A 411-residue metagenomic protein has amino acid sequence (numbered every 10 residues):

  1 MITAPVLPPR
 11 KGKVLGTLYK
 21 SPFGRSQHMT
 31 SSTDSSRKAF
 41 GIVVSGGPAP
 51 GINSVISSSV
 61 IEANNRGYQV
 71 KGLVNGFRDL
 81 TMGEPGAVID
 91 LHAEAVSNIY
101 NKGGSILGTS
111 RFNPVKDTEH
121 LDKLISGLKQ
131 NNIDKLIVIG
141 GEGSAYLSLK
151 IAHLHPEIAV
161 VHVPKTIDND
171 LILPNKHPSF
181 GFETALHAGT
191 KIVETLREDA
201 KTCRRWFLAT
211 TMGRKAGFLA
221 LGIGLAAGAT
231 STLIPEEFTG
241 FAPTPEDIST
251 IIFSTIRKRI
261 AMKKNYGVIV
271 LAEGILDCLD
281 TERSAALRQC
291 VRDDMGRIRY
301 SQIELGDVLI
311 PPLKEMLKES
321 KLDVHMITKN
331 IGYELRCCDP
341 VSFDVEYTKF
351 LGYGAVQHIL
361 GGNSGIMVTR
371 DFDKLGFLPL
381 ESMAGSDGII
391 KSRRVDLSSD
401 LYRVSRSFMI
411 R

Functional and structural regions predicted by a protein language model:
Y19, G24, L80-D134, S144 (+2 more regions): Glycine-rich oxoanion-binding loops at beta->alpha junctions
T33-E84: N-terminal phosphate-binding or glycine-rich loops at protein starts, especially the Walker A/P-loop of NTPases
S45-G47, L73-D79, R111-F112, G141-E142 (+5 more regions): Short, ordered loop/turn segments at secondary-structure junctions
A49-S59, T81, T118-E119, I139-L149 (+3 more regions): Short glycine/serine/threonine-rich phosphate/pyrophosphate-binding segments that cradle anionic phosphate groups
S57-R66, G86-H92, K150-V161, P178-E183 (+1 more regions): A glycine- and small-aliphatic-rich helix-loop capping segment at beta-alpha/alpha-beta transitions that lines
V70, K135-G140, Y146-K150, L154-H155 (+2 more regions): Accessory alpha-helical/coil subdomains and C-terminal extensions that flank or cap enzyme catalytic cores
S284-R411: C-terminal non-catalytic interaction/assembly regions of soluble proteins
